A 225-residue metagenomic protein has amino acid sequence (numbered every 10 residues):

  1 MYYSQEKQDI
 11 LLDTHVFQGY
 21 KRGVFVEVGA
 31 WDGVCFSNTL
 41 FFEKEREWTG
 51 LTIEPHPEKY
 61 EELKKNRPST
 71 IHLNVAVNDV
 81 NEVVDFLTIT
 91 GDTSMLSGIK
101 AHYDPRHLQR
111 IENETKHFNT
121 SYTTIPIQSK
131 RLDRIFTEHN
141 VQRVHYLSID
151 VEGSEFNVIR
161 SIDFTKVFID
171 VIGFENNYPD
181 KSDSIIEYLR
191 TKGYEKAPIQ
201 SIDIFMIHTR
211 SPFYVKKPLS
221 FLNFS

Functional and structural regions predicted by a protein language model:
M1-S225: Phosphate/nucleotide-binding beta-alpha loop and adjacent structural elements of enzyme active sites
